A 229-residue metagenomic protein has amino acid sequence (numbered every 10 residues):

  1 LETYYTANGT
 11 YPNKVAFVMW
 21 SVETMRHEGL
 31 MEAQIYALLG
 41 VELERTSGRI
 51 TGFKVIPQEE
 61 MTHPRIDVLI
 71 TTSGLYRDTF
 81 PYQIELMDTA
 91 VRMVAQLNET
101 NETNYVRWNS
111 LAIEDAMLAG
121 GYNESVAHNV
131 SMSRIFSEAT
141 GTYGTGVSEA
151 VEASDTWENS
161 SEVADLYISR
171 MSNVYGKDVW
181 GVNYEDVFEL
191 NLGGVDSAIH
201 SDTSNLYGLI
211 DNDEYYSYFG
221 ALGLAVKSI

Functional and structural regions predicted by a protein language model:
L1-I229: Ligand/cofactor-recognition surfaces for anionic moieties
